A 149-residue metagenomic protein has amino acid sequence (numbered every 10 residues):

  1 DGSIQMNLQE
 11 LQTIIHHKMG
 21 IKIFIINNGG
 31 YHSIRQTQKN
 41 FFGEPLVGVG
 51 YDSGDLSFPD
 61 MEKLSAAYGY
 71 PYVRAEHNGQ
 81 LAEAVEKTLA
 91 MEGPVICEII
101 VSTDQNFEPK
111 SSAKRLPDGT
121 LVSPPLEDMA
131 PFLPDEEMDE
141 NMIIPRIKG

Functional and structural regions predicted by a protein language model:
G2-G149: Thiamine diphosphate
